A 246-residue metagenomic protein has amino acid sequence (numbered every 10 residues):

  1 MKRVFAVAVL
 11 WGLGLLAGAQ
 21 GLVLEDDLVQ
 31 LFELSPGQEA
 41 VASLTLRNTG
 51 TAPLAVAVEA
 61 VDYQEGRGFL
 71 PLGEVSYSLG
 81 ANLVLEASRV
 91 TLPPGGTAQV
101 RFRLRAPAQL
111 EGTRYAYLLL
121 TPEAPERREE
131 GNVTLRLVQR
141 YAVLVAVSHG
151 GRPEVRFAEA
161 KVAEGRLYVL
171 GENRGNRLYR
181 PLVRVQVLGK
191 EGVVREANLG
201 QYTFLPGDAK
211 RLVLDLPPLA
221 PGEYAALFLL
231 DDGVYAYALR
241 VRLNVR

Functional and structural regions predicted by a protein language model:
A17-L24, S78, A146-R152: Proline/serine/threonine-rich low-complexity linkers at boundaries of modular beta-sandwich domains
A19-A52, A87-R89, E154-E164: Beta-sheet-dominated interaction scaffolds and their linkers
G21-D26, T51-R101, L182-V185, K190-V194: Surface-exposed binding patches on compact interaction domains or structured appendages
Q30-F32, E86-L92, N198-T203, D215-L216: Beta-strand-rich interaction surfaces with strong enrichment in secreted/lumenal proteins
P36-S43, A98-V100, E111-Y117, Q139 (+1 more regions): Short, solvent-exposed loop/turn segments enriched in Ser/Thr/Gly
A40-A42, V90-R103, P206-L214: Short Pro-Gly-centered flexible turn/kink motifs
S43-R47, R103-R105, R166-R174, D215: Short edge beta-strand/loop segments characteristic of extracellular beta-sandwich folds
A55-V61, A106-A146, P221-R246: Terminal connector regions
